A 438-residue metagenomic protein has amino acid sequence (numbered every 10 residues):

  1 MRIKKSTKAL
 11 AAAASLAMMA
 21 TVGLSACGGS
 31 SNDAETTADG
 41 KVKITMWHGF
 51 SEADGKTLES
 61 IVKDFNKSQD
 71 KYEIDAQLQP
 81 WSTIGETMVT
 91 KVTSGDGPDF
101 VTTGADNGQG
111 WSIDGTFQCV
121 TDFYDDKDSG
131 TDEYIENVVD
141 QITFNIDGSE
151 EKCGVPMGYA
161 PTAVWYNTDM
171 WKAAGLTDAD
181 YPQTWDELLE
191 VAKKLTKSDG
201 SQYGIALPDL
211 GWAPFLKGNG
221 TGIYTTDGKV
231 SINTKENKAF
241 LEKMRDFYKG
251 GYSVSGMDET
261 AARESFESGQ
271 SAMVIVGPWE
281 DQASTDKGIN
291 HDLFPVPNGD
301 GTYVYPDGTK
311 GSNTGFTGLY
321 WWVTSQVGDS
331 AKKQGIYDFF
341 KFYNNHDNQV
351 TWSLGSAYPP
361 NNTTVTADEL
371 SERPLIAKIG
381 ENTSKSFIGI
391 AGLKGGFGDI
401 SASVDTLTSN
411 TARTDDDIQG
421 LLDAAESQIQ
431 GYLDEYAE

Functional and structural regions predicted by a protein language model:
R2-S15, A20-I113, D128, D132 (+7 more regions): Conserved N-terminal structural module of periplasmic/extracytoplasmic solute-binding proteins
P80, T103-N107, A160, P208-G211 (+4 more regions): Beta->alpha turn/N-cap motifs
M88, L188, L195, E264-M273: Hydrophobic residues within well-ordered alpha-helices
V92-T103, T116-Q118, S201, S268-V276 (+1 more regions): Alpha-to-beta junction loops
D106-P161, D292-F294: Hinge/lid segment of periplasmic solute-binding proteins
A174, E242, G250-S253, K287-S356: Extracytoplasmic/periplasmic substrate-recognition and gating elements
L189-K194, K229-G256: Glycine-centered hinge/linker elements that transmit conformational signals in sensory and ligand-binding systems
L354-T406: Long, aromatic- and glycine/proline-rich binding clefts that accommodate carbohydrate-like moieties
